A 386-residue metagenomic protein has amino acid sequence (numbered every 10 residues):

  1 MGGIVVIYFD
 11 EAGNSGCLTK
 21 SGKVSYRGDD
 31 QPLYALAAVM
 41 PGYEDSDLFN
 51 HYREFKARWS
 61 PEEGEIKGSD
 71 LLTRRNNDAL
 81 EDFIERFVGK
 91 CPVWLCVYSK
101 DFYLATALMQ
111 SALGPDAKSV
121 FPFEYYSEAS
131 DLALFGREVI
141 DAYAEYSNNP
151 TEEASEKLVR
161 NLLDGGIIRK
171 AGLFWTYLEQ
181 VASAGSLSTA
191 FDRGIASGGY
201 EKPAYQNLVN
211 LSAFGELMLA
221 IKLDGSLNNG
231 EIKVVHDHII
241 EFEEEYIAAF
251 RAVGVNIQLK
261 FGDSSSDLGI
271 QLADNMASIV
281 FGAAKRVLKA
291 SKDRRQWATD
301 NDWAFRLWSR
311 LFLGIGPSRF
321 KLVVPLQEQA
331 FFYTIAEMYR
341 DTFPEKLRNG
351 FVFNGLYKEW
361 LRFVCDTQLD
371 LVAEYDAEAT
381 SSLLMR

Functional and structural regions predicted by a protein language model:
M1-R74, D78-P92, C96: An N-terminal structural lobe/cap that precedes and organizes the functional/catalytic core across diverse proteins
C91-R386: Charge-dense, low-complexity intrinsically disordered regions
